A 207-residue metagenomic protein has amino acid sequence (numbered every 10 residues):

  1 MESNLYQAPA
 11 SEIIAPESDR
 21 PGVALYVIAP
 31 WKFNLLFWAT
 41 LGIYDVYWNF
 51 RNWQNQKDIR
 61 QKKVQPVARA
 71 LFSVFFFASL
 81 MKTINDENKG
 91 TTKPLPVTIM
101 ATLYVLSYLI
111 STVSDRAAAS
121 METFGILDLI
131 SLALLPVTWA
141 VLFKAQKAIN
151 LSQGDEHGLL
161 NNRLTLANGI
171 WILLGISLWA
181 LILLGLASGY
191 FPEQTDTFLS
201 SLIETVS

Functional and structural regions predicted by a protein language model:
E2-A119, V137-W179: Membrane-interface extramembranous regions at the lipid-water interface
S107-V137, W179-S207: Membrane-helix interface segments in multi-pass membrane proteins
